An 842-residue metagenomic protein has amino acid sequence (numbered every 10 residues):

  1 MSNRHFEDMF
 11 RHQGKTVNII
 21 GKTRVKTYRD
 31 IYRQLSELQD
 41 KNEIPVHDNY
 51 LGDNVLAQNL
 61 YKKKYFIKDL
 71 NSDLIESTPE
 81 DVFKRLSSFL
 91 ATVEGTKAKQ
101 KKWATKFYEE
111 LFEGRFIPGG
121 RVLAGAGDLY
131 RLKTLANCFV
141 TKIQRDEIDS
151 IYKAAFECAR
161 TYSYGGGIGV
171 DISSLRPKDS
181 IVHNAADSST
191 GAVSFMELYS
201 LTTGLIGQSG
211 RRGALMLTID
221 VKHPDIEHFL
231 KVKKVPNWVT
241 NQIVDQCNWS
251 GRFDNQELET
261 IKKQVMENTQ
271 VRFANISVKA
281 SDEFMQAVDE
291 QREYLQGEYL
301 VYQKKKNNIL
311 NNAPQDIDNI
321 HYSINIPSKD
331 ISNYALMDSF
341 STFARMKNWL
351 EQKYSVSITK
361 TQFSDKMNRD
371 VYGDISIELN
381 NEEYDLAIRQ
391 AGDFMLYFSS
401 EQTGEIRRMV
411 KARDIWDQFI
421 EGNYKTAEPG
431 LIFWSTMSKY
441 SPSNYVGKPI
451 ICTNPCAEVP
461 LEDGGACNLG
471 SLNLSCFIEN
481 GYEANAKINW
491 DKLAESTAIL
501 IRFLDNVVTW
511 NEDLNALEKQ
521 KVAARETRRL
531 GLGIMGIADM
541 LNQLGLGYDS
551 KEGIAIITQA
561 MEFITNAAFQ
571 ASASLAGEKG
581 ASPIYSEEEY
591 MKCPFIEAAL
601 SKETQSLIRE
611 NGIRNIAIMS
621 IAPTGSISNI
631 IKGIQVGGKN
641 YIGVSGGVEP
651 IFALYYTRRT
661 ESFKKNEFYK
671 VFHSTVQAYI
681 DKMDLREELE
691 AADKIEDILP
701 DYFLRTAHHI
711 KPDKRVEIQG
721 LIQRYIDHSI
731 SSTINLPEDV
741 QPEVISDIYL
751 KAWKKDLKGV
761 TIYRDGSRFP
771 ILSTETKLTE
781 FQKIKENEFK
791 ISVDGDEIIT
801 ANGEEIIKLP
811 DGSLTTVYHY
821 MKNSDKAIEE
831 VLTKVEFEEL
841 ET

Functional and structural regions predicted by a protein language model:
M1-L135, A287-V288, Q296, S323 (+17 more regions): Acidic/polar, glycine-rich intrinsically disordered N-terminal extensions of enzymes
S2-D30, V46-D48, G52, A136-W490 (+5 more regions): Active-site cavity-forming subdomains of large catalytic enzyme subunits
V55-L56, L60, I451, A457-P460 (+4 more regions): Catalytic alpha/beta core of large soluble enzyme barrels
I67, S87-Q100, Y108-N184, A192 (+6 more regions): Function-dense linear segments that define catalytic or interfacial modules in macromolecule-processing proteins
L74-S77, G95-A98, A124-R131, F139-D149 (+14 more regions): Alpha-helix capping and helix-loop boundary segments enriched in small/acidic/polar residues
T96-W103, G167-V170, R212-L217, L295 (+7 more regions): Flexible, glycine/charged-enriched surface loops at secondary-structure junctions
F107-E110, G127-D128, I172-K178, T218-I226 (+9 more regions): A glycine-rich phosphate-binding loop feature that marks nucleotide/adenosyl-phosphate handling sites
S496-K521, G547-T624, P700, I730-S731 (+1 more regions): Internal maturation/activation junctions in enzymes
